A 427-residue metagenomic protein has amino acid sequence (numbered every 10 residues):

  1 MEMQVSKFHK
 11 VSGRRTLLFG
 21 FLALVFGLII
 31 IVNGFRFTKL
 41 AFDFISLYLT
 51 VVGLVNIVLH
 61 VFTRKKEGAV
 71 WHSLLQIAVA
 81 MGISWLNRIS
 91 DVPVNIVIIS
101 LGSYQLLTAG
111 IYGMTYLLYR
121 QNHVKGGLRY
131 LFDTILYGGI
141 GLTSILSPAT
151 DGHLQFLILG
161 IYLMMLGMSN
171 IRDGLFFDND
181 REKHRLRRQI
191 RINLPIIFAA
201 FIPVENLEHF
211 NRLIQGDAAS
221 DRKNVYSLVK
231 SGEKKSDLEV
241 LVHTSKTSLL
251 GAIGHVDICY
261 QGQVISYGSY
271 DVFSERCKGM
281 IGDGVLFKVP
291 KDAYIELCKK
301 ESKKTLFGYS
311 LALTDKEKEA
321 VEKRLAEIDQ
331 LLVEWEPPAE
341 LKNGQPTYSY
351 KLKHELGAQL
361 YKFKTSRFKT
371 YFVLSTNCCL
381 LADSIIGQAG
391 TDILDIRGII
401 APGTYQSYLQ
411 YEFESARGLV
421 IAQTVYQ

Functional and structural regions predicted by a protein language model:
M1-H9: Short, Lys/Arg-rich, polar N-terminal cytosolic tail immediately upstream of the first transmembrane signal-anchor
G13, L17-G20, R36-L54, L59-F62 (+10 more regions): Activation targets extended, charge/polar-rich intrinsically disordered C-terminal tails
L22-F35, M81-R88: Membrane-embedded alpha-helical segments in integral membrane proteins
L22-L24, Q76-M81, D133-G138: Core segments of transmembrane alpha-helices that mediate helix-helix packing or line hydrophobic substrate/ligand
Y48-G53, Q76-A80, I99-Y112: Generic alpha-helical transmembrane segments
L75-N95: Membrane-helix boundary elements
K183-L250, H255: Membrane-interface segments at or immediately adjacent to transmembrane helices that form the boundary between
N224-S227, S231-A326: Glycine-rich catalytic cores of cysteine/serine-nucleophile enzymes that process amide/ester linkages in cell-envelope
